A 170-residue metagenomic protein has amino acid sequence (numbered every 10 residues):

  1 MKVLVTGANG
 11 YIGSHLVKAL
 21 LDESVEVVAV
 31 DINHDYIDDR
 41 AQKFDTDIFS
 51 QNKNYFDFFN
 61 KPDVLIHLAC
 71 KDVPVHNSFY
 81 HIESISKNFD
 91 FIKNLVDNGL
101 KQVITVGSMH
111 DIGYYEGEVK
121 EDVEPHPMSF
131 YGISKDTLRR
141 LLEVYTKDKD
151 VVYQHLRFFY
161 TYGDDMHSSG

Functional and structural regions predicted by a protein language model:
V3-E23: N-terminal Rossmann NAD(P)H-binding glycine-rich loop of SDR-like oxidoreductase domains
T6, V30, L65-L68, V103-M109 (+1 more regions): SDR active-site strand-loop-helix element
V25-H34: Conserved glycine-rich Rossmann-like NAD(P)H-binding loop of the short-chain dehydrogenase/reductase
D39-Q51: Rossmann-fold cofactor-recognition segment
I48-I85: NAD(P)H-binding glycine-rich loop region in Rossmannoid oxidoreductase-like domains and their noncatalytic homologs
D90-F130, Q154: Conserved Rossmann-fold NAD(P)-dependent oxidoreductase catalytic core, especially the SDR/UDP-sugar
I112-G113, S129-F130, R157-G170: Flexible, glycine-rich beta-alpha linker
H126-Q154: Active-site Tyr-X1-5-Lys
